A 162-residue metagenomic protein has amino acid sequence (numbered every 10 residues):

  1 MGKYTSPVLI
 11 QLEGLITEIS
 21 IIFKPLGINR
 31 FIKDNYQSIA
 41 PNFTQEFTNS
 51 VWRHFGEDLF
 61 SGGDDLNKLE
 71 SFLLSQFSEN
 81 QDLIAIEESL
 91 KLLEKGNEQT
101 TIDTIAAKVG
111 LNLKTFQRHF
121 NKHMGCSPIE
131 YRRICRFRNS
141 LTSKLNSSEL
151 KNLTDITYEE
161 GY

Functional and structural regions predicted by a protein language model:
M1-D103, K108-L113, C126-S127, T142-N146 (+1 more regions): Alpha-helical bundle regulatory/interaction domains
F120-C126: A secondary-structure capping/hinge motif
R132-T142: Short, basic, alpha-helical segments at the C-terminal edge of helix-turn-helix-like DNA-binding modules
